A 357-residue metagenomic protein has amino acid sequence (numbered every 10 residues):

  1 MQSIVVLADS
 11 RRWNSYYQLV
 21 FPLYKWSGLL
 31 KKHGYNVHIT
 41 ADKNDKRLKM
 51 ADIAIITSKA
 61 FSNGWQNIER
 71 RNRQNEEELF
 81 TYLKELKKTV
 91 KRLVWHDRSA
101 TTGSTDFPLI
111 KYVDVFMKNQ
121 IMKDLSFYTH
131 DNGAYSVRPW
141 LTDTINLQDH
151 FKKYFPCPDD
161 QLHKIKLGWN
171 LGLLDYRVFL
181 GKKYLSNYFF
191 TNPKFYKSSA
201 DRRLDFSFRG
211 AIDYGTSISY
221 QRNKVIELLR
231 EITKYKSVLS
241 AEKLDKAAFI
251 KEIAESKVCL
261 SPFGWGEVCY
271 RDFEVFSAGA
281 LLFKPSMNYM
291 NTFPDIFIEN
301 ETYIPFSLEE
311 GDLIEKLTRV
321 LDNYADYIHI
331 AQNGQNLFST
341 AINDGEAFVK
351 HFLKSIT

Functional and structural regions predicted by a protein language model:
Q2-Y270, P285-I296, A341, G345: Nucleotide-sugar donor-binding catalytic core of glycosyltransferases
I250-T357: Catalytic binding pocket for nucleotide-activated donors in carbohydrate/polymer assembly enzymes
